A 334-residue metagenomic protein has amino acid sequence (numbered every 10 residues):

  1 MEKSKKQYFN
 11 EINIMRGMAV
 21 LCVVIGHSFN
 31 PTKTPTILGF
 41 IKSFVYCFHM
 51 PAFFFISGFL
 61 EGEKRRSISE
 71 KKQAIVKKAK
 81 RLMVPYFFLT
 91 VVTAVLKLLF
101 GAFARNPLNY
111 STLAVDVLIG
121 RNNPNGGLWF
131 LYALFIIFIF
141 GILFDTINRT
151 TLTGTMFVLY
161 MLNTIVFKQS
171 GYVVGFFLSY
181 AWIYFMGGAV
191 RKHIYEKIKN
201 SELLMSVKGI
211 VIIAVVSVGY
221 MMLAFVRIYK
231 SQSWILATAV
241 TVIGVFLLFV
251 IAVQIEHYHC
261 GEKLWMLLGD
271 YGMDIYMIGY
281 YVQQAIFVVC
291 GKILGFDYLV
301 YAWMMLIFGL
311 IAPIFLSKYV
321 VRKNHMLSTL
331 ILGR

Functional and structural regions predicted by a protein language model:
M1-R334: Alpha-helical transmembrane segments and their immediate juxtamembrane cytosolic regions
